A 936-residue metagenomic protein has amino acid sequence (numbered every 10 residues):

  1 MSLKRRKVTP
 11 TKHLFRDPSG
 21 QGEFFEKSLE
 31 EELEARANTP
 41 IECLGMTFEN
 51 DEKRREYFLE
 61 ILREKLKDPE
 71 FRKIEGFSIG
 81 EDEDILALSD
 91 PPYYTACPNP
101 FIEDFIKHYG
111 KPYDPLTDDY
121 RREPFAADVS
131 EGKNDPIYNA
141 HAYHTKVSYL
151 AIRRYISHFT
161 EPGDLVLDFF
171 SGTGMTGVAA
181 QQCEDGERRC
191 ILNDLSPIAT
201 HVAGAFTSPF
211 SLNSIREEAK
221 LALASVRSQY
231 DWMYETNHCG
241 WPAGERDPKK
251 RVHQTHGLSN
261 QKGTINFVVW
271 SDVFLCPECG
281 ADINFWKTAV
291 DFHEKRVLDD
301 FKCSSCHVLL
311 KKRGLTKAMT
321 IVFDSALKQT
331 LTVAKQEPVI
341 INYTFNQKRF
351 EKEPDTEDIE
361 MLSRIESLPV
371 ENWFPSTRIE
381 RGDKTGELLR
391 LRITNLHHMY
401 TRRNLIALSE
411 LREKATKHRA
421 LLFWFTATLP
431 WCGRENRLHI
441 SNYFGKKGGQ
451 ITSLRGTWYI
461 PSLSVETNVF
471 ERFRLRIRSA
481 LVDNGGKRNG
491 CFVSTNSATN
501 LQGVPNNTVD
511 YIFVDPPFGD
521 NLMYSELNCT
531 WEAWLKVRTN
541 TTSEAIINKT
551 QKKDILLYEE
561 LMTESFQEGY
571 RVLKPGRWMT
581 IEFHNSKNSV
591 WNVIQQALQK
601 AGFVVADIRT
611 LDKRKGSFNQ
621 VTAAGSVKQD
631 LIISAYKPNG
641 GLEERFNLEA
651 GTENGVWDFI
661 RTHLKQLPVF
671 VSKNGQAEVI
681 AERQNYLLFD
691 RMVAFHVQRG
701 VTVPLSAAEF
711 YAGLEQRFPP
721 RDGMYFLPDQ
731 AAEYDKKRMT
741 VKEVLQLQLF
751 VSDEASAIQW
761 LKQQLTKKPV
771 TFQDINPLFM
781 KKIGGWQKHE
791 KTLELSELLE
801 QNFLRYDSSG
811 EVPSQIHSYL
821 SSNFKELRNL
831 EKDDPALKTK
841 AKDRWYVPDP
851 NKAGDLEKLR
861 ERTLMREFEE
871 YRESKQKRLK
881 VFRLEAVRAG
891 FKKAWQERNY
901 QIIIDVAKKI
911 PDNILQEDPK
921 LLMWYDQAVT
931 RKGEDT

Functional and structural regions predicted by a protein language model:
S2-P98: Intrinsically disordered, low-complexity linkers and terminal regions that flank or interleave Cys/His-based
F77-F169, G177, Q181-T508, Y524-Q551 (+7 more regions): Nucleic-acid modification enzymes, centered on SAM-dependent nucleic-acid methyltransferases
T173: Conserved SAM/SAH-binding loop
T264, P517-E568, K574-G576, T580 (+3 more regions): Mobile active-site "lid"/loop adjacent to the S-adenosyl-L-methionine
I512-F513: Hydrophobic beta-strand segment of the Class I
P668: Extended, highly charged
